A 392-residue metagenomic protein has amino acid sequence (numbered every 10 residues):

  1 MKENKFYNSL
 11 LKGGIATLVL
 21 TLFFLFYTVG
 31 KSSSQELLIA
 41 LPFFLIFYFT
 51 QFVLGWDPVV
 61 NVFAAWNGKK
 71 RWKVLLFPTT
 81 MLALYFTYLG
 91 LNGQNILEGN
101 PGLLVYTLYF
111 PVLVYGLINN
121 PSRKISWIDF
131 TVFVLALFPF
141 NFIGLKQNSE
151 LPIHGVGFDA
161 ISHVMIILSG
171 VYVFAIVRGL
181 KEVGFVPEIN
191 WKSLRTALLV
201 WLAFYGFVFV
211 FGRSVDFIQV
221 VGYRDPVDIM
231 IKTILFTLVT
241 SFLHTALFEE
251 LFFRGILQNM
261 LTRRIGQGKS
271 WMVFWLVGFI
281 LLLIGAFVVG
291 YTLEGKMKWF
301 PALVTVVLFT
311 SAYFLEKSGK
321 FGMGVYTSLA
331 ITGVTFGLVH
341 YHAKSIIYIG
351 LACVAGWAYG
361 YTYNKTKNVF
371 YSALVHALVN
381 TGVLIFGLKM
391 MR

Functional and structural regions predicted by a protein language model:
M1-K69: N-terminus-biased targeting/localization segments
K2-E3, P58-W72, N95-L97, L117-I128 (+3 more regions): Membrane-interface helix-boundary motifs at transmembrane edges
F6-F24, P42-F47, R71-F86, Y109 (+4 more regions): Alpha-helical transmembrane segments
L22-S33, D57, L84-I96, I118 (+3 more regions): Juxtamembrane "helix-exit" motif on the non-cytosolic side of transmembrane helices
S33-L41, A203-R392: Transmembrane helix-loop-helix hairpins at the membrane interface of multi-pass integral membrane proteins
Q35-F44, W72-A175: Alpha-helical transmembrane segments in multi-pass membrane proteins
F43-Q51, Y106-V114, V164-I176, V239-T245 (+2 more regions): Hydrophobic cores of alpha-helical transmembrane segments in multi-pass inner/ER membrane proteins, independent
F130-V134, F138-I231, L238-V239, L243 (+1 more regions): Generic multipass alpha-helical transmembrane bundles of integral membrane proteins
